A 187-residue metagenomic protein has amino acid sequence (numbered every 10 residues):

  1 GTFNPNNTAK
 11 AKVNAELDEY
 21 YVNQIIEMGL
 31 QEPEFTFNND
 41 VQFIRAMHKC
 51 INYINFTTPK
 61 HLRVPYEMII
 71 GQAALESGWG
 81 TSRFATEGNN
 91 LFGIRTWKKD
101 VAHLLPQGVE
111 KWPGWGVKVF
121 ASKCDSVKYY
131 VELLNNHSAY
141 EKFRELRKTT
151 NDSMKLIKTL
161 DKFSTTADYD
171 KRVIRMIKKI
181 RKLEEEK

Functional and structural regions predicted by a protein language model:
G1-I70, L75, W79-K187: Catalytic cores of secreted/periplasmic lytic hydrolases that degrade extracellular macromolecules
